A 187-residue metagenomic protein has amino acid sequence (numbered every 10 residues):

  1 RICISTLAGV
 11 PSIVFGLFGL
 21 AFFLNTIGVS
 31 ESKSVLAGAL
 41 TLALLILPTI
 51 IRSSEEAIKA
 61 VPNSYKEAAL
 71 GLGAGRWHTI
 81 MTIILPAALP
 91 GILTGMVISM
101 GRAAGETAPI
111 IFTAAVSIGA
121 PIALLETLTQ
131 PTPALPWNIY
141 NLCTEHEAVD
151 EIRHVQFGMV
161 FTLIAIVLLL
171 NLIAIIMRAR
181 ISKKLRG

Functional and structural regions predicted by a protein language model:
R1-A8, L24, G28, H154-F157: Alpha-helical membrane-interface segments at transmembrane helix boundaries
R1-G19, R52-S53, R186-G187: Cytoplasmic-entry segments and transmembrane alpha-helices of multi-pass inner-membrane transporters
L24-T49: Loop-to-helix entry region at the N-terminal start of transmembrane alpha-helices in multi-pass membrane transporters
S53-S54, R76-A114: Transmembrane alpha-helices
E55-K59, N63, L70, V97 (+1 more regions): C-terminal transmembrane helix and the adjacent membrane-cytosol boundary/short C-terminal tail of inner/organellar
S64, G75-R76: Short coil/turn motifs that cap or connect alpha-helices
I110-I164: Interhelical loop and adjacent transmembrane-helix boundary motif in polytopic membrane transport permeases
